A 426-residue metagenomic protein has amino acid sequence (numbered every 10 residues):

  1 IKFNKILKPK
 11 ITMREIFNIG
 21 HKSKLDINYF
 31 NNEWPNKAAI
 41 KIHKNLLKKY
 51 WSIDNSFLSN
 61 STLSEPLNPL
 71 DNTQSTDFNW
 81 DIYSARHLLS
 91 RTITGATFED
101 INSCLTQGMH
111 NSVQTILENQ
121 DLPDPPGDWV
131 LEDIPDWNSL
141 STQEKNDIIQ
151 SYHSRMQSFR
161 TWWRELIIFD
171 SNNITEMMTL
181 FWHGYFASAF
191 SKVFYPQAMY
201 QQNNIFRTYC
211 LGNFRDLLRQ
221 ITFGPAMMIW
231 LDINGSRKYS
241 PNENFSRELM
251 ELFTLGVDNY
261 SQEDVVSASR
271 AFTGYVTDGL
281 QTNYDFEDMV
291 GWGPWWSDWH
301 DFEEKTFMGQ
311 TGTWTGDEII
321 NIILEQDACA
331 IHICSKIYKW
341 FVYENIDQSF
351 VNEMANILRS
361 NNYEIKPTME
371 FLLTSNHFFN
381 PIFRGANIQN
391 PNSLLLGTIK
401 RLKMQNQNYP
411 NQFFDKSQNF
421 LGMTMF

Functional and structural regions predicted by a protein language model:
F3-D147, S151, R155, Y200-N203 (+1 more regions): His/Asp/Glu-rich metal/cofactor-coordinating catalytic motifs and the adjacent surface-exposed loops that frame enzyme
Q150-S154, D170-T175, F194-Y195, S240: Cytochrome P450
T161, L166-I167, I174-F223, M228-I229: Well-ordered mid-protein domain cores that form the structural environment of catalytic cofactors
